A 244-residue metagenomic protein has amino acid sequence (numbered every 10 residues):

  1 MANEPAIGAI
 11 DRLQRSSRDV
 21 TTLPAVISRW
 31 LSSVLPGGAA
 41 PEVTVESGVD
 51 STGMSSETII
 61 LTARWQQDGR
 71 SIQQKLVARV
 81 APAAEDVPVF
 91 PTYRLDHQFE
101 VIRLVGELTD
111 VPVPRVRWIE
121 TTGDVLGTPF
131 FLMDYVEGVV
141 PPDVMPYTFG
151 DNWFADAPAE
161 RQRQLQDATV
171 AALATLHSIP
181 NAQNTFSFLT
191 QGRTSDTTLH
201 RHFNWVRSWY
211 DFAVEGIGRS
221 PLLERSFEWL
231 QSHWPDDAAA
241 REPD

Functional and structural regions predicted by a protein language model:
M1-G8, P180, T197-T198: Short, compositionally biased low-complexity segments
A2-V45: Juxta-kinase regulatory segment immediately upstream of eukaryotic protein kinase catalytic domains
E46-R225, W234-R241: ATP-binding pocket architecture of kinase catalytic cores
